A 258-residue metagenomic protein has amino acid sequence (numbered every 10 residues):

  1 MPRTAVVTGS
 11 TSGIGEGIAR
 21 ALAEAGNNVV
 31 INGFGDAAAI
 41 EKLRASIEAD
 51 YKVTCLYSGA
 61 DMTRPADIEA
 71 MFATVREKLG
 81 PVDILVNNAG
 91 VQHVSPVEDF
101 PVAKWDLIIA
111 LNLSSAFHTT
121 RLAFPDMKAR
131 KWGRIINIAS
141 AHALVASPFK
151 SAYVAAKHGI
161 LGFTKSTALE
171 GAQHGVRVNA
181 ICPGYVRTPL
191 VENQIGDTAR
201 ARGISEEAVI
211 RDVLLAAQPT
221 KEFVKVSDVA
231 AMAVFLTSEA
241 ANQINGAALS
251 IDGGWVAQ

Functional and structural regions predicted by a protein language model:
T11-S12: Conserved glycine-rich cofactor-binding loop
A25-K42: Conserved glycine-rich Rossmann-like NAD(P)H-binding loop of the short-chain dehydrogenase/reductase
P96-V97, K104-I109, I135, L214: Substrate-binding pocket helix/loop in short-chain dehydrogenase/reductase
F117-H118, F124, W132, T220-I251 (+1 more regions): C-terminal substrate-recognition "lid" of short-chain dehydrogenase/reductases
T120, A156, T164: Active-site helix of classical SDR
S140: Residue(s) in the substrate-gating loop at a strand-loop-helix junction that position the organic substrate next
A172, R177, I244-G246: Short, small/polar-rich loop/turn modules that mediate ligand/substrate recognition or access, typified
